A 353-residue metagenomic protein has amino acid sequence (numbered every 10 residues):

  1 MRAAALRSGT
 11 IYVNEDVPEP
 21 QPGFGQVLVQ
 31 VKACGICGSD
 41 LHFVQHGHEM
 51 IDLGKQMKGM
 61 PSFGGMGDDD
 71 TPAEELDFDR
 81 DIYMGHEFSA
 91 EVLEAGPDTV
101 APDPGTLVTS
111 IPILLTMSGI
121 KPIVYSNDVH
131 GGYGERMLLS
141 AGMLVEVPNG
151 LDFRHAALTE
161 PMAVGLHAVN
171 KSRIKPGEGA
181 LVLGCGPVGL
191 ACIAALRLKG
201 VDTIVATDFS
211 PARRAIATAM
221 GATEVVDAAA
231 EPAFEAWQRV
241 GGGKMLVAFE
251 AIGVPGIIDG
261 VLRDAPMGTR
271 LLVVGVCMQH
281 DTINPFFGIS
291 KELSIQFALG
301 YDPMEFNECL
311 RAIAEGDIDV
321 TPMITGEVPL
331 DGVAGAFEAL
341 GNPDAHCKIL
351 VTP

Functional and structural regions predicted by a protein language model:
R7-I36, H42: A short N-terminal beta-strand-loop micro-motif at the entrance of redox/enzyme domains
P20-C34, E49-L114, P148-G150: Glycine-rich beta-strand-centered segment in the early N-terminal region that forms part of a ligand/cofactor-binding
G23, D103-T106, S140, K175 (+1 more regions): Residue-level recognition of short, solvent-exposed, well-ordered loop/turn junctions that link secondary-structure
S62-H86, V108-L183: NAD(P)H dinucleotide-binding glycine-rich loop of Rossmann-like/cofactor-binding domains, especially the beta1-alpha1
L151-A230: Mid-domain Rossmann-like dinucleotide-binding core that forms the NAD(H)/NADP(H) cofactor-binding site
S172-P176, T218-S294: Glycine-rich cofactor phosphate-binding loops and adjacent beta1-alpha1 units of small-molecule cofactor enzyme domains
P255, D259-R263, P303-P353: C-terminal hydrophobic helical "lid"/dimerization subdomain of Rossmann-like NAD(P)H-dependent oxidoreductases
R270-L272, I283-M323: Rossmann-fold dehydrogenase core element
